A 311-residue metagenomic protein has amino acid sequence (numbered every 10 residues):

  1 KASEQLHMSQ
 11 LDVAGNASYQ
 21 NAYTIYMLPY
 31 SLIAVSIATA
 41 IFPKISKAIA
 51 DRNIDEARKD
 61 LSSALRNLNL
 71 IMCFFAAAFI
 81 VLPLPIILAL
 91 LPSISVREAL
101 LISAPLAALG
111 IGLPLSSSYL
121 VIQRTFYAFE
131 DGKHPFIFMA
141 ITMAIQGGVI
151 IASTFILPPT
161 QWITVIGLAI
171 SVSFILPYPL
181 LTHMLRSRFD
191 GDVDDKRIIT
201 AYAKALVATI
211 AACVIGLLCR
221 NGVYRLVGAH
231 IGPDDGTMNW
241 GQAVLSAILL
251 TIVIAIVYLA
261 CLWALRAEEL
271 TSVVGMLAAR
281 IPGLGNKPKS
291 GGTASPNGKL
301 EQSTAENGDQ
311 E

Functional and structural regions predicted by a protein language model:
K1-E311: Membrane-embedded alpha-helical bundles of multi-pass transporters/translocases, especially carrier/permease families
